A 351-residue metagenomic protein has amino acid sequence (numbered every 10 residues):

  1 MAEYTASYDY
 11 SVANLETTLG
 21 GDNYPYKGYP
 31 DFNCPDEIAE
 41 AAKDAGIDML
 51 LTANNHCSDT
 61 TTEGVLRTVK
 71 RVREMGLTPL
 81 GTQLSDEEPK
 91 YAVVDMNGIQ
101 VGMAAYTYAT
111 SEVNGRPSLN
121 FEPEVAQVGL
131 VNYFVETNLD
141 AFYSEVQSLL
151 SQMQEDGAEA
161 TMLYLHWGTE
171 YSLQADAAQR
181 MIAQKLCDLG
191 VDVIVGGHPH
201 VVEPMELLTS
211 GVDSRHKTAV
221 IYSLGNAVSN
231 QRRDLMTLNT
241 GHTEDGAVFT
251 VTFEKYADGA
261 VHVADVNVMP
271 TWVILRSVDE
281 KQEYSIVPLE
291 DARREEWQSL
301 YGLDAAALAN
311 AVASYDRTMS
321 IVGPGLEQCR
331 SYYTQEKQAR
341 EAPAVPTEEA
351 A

Functional and structural regions predicted by a protein language model:
M1-A351: Acidic, metal/ion-coordinating pockets
